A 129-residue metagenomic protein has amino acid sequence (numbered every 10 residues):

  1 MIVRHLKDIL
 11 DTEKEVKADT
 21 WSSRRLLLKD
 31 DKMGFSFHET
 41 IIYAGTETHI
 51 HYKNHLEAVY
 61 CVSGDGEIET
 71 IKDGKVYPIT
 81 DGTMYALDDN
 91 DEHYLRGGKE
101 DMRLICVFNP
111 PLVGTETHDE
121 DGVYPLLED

Functional and structural regions predicted by a protein language model:
M1-F35, T117-D129: A short, N-terminal "cap"/entry segment at the start of jelly-roll beta-barrel domains of the cupin/DSBH fold
D31-M33, D73, E100-D101: Short strand-connecting beta-turns/loops that link adjacent beta-strands
F37-K53: Conserved short histidine dyad/triad with adjacent acidic residue
E47-H49, G64-T70: Short beta-strand segments in beta-sandwich/barrel cores
N54-E67: Glycine- and acidic-residue-biased ligand/ion/polar-headgroup-sensing regions
D73-D89: Short acidic-glycine-tyrosine-enriched beta hairpin
T80, D89-G114: Ligand-binding loop in jelly-roll beta-barrel domains
